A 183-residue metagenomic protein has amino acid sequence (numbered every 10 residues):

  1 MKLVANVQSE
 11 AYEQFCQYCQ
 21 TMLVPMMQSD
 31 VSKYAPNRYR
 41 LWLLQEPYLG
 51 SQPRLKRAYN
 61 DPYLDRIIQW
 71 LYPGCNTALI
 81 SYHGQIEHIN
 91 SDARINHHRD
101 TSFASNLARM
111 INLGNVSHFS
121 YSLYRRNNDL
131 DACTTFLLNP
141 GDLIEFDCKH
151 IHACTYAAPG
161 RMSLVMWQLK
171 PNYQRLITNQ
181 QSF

Functional and structural regions predicted by a protein language model:
M1, S105-A108, R161: Short, surface-exposed beta-edge/turn micro-motifs
M1-C75: Non-heme Fe(II)/2-oxoglutarate
Y59-R66, W70-L71, S102, R126 (+2 more regions): Conserved beta-strand elements of beta-rich interaction domains across eukaryotes, especially beta-propellers
Q69, N90-R99: Short acidic (Asp/Glu) patches
A78-A93: A short glycine-rich, His/Asp/Glu-containing loop-to-beta-strand
H88-N90, T101-L123, Q168: Short, conserved beta-strand element in jelly-roll/cupin
I95-F103, R109-M110, S122, F136 (+1 more regions): Short histidine-centered beta-strand/loop micro-motifs that create catalytic or ligand/metal-coordination sites
N115-H118, S122-F183: Catalytic core of Fe(II)/2-oxoglutarate
